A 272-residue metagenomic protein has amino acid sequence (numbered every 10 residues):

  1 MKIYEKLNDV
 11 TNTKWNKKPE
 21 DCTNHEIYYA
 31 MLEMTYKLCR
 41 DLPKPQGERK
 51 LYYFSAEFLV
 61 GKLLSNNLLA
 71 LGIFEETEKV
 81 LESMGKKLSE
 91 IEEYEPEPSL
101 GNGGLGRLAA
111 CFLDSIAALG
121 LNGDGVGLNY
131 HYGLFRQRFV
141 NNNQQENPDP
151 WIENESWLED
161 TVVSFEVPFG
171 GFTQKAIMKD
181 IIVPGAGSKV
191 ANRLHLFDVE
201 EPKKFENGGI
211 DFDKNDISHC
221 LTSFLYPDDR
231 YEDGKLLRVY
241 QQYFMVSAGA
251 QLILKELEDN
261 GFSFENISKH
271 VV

Functional and structural regions predicted by a protein language model:
M1-V272: A conserved ligand/cofactor-binding region detector
